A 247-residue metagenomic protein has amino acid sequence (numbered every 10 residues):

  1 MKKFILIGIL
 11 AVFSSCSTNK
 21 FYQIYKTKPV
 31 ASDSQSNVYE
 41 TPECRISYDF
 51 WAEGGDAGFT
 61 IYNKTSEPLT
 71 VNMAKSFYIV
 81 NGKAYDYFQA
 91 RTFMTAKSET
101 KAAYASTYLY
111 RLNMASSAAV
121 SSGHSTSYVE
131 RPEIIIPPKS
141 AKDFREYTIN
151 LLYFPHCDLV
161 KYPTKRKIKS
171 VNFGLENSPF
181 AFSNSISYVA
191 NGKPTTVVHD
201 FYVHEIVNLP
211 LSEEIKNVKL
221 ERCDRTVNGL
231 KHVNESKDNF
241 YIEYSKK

Functional and structural regions predicted by a protein language model:
M1-F4: Positively charged n-region of N-terminal signal peptides that target proteins for export
V12-S15: C-terminal motif of bacterial Sec signal peptides marking the signal peptidase cleavage site
T18-E53, N239: Low-complexity, acidic Ser/Thr/Pro/Gly-rich terminal tails and inter-domain linkers that flank the onset of structured
F21-I24, K28-P29, H199, H204 (+1 more regions): Intrinsically disordered, low-complexity regulatory regions in eukaryotic proteins
G55-A57, L69, S76, F182: Residue-level detector of short, conserved catalytic/binding motifs and their immediate flanks
A57-N63: Short, well-ordered beta-strand segments enriched in hydrophobic/aromatic residues
K64-G174: Structured domain cores in non-transmembrane regions
R145, I149-D224: Terminal connector regions
